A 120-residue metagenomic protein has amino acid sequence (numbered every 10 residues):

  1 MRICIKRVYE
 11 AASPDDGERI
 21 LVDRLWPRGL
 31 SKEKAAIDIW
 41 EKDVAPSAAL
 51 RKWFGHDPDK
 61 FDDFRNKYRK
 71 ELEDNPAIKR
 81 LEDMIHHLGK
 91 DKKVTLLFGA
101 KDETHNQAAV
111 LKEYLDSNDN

Functional and structural regions predicted by a protein language model:
M1-N120: Residues lining hydrophobic/aromatic ligand-binding pockets adjacent to catalytic sites
